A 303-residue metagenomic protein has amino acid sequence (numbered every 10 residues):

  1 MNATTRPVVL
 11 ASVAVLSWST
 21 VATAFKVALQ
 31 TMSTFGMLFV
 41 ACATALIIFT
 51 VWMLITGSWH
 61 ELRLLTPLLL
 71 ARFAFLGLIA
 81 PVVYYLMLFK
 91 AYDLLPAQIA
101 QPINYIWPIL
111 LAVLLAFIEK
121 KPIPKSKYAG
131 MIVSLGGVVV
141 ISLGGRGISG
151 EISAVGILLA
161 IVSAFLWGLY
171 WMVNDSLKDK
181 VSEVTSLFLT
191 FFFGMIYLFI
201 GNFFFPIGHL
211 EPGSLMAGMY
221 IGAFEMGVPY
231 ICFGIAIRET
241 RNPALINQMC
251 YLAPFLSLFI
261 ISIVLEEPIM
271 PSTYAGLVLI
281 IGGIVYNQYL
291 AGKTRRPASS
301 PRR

Functional and structural regions predicted by a protein language model:
M1-V40, S149-S176, Y197, I260 (+1 more regions): Glycine-/small-residue-enriched transmembrane alpha-helix faces in small-molecule transporters and effluxers
A3-V8, T31-F39, R63-L70, L143-L166 (+2 more regions): Juxtamembrane helix-entry segments on the extracytoplasmic side of multipass membrane proteins
A11, L38-V40, I99-I106, N174-G194 (+1 more regions): Helix-helix packing/entry segments at the starts of transmembrane helices
V21-A22, T56-A100, V140, G222-T240: Specific transmembrane alpha-helical segments of multi-pass solute transporters/efflux pumps, especially DMT/EamA
T31-V83, L110-L114, F165-V173, L187-P206 (+2 more regions): Transmembrane alpha-helices of multi-pass small-molecule transport proteins
A41-C42, L143-G144, Y251-R303: C-terminal-most transmembrane helix of multi-pass membrane proteins
I48, M53, W107-I132, T240 (+1 more regions): C-terminal transmembrane-helix exit sites in multi-pass transporters
F49, I123-G145, I196, S272-A291: Hydrophobic transmembrane alpha-helices of multi-pass small-molecule transport proteins
